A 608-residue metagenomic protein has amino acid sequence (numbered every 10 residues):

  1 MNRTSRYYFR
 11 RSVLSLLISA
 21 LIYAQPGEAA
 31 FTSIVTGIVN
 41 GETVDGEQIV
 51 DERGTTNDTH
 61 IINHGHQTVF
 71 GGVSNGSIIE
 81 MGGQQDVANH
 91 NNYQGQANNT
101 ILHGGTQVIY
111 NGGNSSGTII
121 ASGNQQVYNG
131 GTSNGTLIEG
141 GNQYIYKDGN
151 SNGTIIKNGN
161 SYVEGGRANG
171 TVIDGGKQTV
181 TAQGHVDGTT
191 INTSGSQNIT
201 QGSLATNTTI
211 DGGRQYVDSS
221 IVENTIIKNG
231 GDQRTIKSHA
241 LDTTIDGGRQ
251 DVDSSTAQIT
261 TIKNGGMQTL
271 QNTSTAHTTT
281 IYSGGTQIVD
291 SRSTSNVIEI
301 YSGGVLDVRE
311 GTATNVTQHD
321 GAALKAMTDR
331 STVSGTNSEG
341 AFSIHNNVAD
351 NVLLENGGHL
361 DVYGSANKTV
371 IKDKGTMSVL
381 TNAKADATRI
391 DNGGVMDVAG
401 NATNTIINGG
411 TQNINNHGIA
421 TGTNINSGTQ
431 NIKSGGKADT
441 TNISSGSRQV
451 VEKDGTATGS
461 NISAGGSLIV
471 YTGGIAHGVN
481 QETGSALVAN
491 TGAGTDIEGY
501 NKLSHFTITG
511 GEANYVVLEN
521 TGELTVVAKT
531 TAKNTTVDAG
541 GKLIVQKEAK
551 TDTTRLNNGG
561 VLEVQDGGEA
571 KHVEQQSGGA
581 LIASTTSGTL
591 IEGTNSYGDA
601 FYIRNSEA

Functional and structural regions predicted by a protein language model:
M1-A608: Long, low-complexity, polar and repeat-rich extracellular regions of very large Gram-negative surface proteins
